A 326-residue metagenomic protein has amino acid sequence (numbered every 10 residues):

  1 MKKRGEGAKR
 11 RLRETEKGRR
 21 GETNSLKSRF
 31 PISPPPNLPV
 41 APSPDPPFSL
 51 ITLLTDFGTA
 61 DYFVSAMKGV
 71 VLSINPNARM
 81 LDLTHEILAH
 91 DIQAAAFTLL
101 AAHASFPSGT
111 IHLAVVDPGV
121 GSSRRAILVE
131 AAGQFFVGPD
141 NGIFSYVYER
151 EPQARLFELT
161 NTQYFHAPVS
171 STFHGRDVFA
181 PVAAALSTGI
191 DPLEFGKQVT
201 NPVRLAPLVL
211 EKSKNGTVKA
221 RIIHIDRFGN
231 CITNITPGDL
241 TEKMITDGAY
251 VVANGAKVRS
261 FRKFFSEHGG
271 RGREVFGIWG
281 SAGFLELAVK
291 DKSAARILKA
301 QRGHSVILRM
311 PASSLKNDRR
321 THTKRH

Functional and structural regions predicted by a protein language model:
M1-P46, N317, T321-T323: Intrinsic disorder/low-complexity segments
F48-E86: N-terminal glycine-rich anion-binding loop in soluble enzyme alpha/beta folds
S49-T52, A78-L81, T110-L113, A126-L128 (+9 more regions): Structural motif
L50, I74-M80, D91-F97, S105-G109 (+2 more regions): Active-site histidine-anchored catalytic micro-motif
I74-N77, A102-F106, R150, A185-L193 (+1 more regions): Change "in soluble alpha/beta enzymes" to "in soluble alpha/beta proteins
H166-I235, D239-M244: Anionic-ligand-binding alpha/beta catalytic cores of soluble enzymes and soluble regulatory domains that recognize
I232-K299: A conserved acidic, glycine/proline-rich C-terminal tail/linker
G283-H326: Generic C-terminus detector
